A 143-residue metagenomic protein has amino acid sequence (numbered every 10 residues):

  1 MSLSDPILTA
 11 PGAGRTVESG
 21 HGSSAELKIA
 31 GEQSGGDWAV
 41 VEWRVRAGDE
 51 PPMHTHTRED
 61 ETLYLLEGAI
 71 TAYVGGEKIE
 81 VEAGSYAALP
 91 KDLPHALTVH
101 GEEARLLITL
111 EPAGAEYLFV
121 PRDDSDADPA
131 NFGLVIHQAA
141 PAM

Functional and structural regions predicted by a protein language model:
M1-D37, D124-M143: A short, N-terminal "cap"/entry segment at the start of jelly-roll beta-barrel domains of the cupin/DSBH fold
T9-A10, G76-P94: Short acidic-glycine-tyrosine-enriched beta hairpin
E26-K28, V41-H56: Conserved short histidine dyad/triad with adjacent acidic residue
L27, V40-R44, T62, K78 (+1 more regions): Conserved hydrophobic/aromatic beta-strand scaffold that supports enzyme active sites
R58-I70, G75: Glycine- and acidic-residue-biased ligand/ion/polar-headgroup-sensing regions
A69, E77-I79, E102: Well-ordered beta-strand scaffold positions
T71, K91-E116: Ligand-binding loop in jelly-roll beta-barrel domains
L107-D128, L134-I136: A hydrophobic/aromatic-rich effector-binding and dimerization subdomain of bacterial HTH-type transcriptional regulators
